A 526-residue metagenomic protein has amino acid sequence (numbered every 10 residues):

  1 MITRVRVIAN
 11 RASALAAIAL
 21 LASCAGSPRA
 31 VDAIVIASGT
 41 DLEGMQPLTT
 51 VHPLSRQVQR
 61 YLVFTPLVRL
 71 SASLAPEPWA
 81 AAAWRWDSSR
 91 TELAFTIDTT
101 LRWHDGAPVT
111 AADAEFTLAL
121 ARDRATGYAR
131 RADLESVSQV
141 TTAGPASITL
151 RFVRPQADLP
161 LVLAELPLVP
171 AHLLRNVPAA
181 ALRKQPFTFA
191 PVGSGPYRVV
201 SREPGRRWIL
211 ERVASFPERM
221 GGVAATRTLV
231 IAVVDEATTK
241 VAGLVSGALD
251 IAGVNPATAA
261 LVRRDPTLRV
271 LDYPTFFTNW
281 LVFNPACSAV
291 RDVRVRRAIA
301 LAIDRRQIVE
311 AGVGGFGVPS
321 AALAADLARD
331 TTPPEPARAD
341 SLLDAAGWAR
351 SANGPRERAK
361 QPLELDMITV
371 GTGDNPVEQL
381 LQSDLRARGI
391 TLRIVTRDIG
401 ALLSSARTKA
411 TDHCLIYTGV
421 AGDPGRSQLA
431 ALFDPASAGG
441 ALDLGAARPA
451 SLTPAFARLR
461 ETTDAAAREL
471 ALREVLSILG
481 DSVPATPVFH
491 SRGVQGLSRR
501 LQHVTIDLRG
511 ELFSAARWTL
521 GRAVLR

Functional and structural regions predicted by a protein language model:
I36, G106, M367, R386-G439: Periplasmic binding protein-like
A37-S88, F116-A119, A190-V192: N-terminal lobe/hinge region of extracytoplasmic solute-binding protein
T96, R131-N176: Surface-exposed binding/hinge segments that line and control ligand-binding clefts or catalytic entry sites
A164-A224, T228, E236-T238, P336-L342 (+1 more regions): Gly/Pro-rich hinge or "lid" segments in bacterial periplasmic/extracellular proteins
T188, S215-V262, Q382-S383, T391-R393 (+1 more regions): Ligand-site clamp/hinge motif
R212-A214, R291-S383, E474, V524: Append "and occasionally in soluble cytosolic enzymes with long acidic Gly/Pro-rich linkers
S341, T391-L403, I416, A430-R499 (+1 more regions): Extracytoplasmic/peripheral linker and loop segments enriched in polar/acidic and small residues with frequent Thr/Pro
Q495-R526: Long beta-strand-rich cores associated with HINT superfamily self-processing modules
